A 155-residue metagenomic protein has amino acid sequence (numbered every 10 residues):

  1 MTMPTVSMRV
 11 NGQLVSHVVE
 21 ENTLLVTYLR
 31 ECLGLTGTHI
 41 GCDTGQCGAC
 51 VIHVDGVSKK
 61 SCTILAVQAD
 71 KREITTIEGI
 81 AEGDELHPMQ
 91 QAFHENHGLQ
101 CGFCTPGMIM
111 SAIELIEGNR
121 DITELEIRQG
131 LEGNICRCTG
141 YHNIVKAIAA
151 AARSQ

Functional and structural regions predicted by a protein language model:
M1-Q155: Signature of N-terminal electron-transfer/Fe-S-associated modules in redox systems
